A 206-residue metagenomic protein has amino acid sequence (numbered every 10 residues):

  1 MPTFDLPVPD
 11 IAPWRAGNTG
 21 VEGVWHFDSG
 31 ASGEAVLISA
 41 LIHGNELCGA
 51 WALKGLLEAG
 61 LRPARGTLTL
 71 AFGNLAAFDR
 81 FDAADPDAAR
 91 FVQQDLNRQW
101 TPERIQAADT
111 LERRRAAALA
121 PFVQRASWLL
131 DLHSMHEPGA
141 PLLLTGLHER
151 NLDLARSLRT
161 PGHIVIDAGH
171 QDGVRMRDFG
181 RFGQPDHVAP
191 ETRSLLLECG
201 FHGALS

Functional and structural regions predicted by a protein language model:
M1-S206: Structured catalytic-domain cores with a bias toward divalent-metal coordination
